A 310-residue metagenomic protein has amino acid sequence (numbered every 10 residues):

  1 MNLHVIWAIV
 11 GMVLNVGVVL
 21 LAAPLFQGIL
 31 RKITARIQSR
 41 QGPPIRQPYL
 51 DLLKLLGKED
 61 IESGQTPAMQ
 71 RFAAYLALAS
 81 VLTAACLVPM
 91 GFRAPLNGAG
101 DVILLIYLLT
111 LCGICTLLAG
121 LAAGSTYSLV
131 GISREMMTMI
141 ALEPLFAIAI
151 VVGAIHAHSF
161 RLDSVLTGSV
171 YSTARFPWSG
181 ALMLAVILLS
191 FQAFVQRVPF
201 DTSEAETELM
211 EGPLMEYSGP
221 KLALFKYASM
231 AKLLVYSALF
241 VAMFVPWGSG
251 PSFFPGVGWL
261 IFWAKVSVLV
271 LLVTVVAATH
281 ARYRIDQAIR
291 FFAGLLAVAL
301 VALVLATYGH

Functional and structural regions predicted by a protein language model:
M1-H310: Alpha-helical transmembrane segments of multi-pass membrane proteins predominantly involved in bioenergetics
